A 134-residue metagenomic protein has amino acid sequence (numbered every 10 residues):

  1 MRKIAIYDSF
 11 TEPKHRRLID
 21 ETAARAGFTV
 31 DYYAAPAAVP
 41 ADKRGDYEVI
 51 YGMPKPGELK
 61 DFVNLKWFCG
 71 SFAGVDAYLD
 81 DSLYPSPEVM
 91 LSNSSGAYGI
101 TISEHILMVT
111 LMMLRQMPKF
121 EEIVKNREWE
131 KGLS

Functional and structural regions predicted by a protein language model:
M1-Y47: N-terminal glycine-/charge-rich "phosphate-binding" loop or analogous flexible N-terminal tail
Y7, T11-E12, P40, K55-E58 (+2 more regions): Alpha-helix initiation/capping motif
R25-T29, P56, L65, E130: A general structural signal for well-ordered secondary-structure junctions
G45-K125: Phosphate/diphosphate ligand-binding glycine-rich loop within oxidoreductases
R127-S134: A short, basic/flexible loop-to-alpha-helix module at the beginning of a structural domain
